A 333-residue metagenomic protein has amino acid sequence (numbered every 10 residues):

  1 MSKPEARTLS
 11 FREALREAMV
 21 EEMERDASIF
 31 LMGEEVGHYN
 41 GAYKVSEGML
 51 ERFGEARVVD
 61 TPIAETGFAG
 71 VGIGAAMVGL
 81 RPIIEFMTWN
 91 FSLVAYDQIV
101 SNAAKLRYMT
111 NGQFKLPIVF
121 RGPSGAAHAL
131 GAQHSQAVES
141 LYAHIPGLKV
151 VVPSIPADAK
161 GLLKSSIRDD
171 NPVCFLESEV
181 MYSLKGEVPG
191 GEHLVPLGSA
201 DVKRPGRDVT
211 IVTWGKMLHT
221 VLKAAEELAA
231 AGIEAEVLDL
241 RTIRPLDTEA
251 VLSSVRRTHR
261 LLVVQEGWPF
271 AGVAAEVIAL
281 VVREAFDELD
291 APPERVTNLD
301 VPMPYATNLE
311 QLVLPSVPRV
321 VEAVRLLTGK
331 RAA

Functional and structural regions predicted by a protein language model:
M1-P172, L176, Q311: Thiamine diphosphate
K44-G48, R52, F114-V119, A127-A129 (+1 more regions): Thiamine diphosphate
